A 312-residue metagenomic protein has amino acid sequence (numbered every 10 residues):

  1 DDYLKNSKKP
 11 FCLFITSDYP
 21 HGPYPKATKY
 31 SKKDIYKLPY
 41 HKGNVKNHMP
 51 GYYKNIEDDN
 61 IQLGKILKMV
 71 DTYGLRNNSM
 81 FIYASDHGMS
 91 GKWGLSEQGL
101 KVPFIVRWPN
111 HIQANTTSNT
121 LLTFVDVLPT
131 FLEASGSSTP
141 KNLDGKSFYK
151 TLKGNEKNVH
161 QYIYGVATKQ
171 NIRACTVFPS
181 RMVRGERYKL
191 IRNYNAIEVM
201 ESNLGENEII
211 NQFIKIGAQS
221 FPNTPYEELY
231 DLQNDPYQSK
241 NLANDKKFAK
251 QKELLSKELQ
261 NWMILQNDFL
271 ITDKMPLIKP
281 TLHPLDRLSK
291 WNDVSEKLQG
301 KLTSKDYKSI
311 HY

Functional and structural regions predicted by a protein language model:
D1-Y36, D71-I82, M89-E97, Y162 (+2 more regions): Active-site regions of oxyanion-processing enzymes, predominantly non-cytosolic
P10-S17, I56-D59, L63-I66, V70 (+5 more regions): Beta-strand elements within well-structured catalytic alpha/beta cores of enzymes that handle phosphate/sulfate esters
I15-Y19, A84-S85, N193-N195, K274-M275: Short, well-ordered beta-to-alpha junction loops that form the rim of enzyme active sites and present histidine/acidic
P25, M69-T123, N142-D144, R287-W291 (+1 more regions): Histidine-centered active-site microenvironments of extracellular/periplasmic hydrolases and transferases
A27-K29, K101, A218-Y226, N234-Y237 (+1 more regions): Long, internal low-complexity/basic segments
D34-S79, H111, A134: A long, amphipathic alpha-helix that forms part of the scaffold/cap immediately adjacent to metal-dependent active
K46-I61, G94-Q98, V102, I112-P129 (+2 more regions): A short beta-strand-to-alpha-helix junction
M89-S90, S135-E228, Q266-N267, P284 (+1 more regions): C-terminal cap/loop subdomain of S1 sulfatases and analogous C-terminal strand-loop tails that border
